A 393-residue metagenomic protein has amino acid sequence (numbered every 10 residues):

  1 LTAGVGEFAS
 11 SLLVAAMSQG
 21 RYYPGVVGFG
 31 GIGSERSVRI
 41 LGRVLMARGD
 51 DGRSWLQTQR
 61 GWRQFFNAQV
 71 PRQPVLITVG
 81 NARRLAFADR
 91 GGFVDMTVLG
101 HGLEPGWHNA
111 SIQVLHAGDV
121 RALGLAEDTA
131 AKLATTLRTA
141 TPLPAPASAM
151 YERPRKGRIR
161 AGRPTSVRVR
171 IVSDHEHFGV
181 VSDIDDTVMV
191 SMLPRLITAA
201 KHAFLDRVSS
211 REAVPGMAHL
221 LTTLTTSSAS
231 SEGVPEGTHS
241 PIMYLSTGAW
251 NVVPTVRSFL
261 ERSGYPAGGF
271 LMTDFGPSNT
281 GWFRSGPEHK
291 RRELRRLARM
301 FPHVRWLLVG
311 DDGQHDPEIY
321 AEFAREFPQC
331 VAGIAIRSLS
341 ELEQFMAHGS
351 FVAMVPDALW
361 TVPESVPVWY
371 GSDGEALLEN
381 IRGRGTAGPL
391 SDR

Functional and structural regions predicted by a protein language model:
L1-V172, G374-R393: Intrinsically disordered, serine/threonine/proline
R170-D174, R299-M300: A short acidic-Thr-Gly-centered motif at the start of a beta-strand
F178-L193, Y320: Asp-based phosphoryl-transfer active-site loop
V181, M243-L245, V309: Short hydrophobic segments within beta-strands
V188-V214: Short, flexible helix-coil linker/hinge segments at the edges of structured domains or between repeats
L205-S240, W250-P254: Short, acidic loop-to-helix structural element flanking the phosphoryl-transfer center in phosphate-processing enzymes
V234-M243, R299-W306: Short, surface-exposed connector motifs at secondary-structure boundaries
G248-R393: C-terminal cap/substrate-recognition subdomain and adjoining C-terminal extension of metal-dependent phosphatase-like
